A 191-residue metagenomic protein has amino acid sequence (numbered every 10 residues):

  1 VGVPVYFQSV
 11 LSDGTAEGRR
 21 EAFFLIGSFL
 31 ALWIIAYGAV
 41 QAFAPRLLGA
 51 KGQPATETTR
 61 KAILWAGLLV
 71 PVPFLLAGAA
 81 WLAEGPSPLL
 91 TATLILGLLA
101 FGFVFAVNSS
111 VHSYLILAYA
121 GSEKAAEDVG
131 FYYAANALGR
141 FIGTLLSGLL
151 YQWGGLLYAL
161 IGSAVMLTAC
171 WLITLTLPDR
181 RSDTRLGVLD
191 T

Functional and structural regions predicted by a protein language model:
G2-L25: Short amphipathic helix-loop junctions that connect adjacent transmembrane helices in Major Facilitator Superfamily/SLC
R19-R20, P88-L89, L149-T168: A membrane-interface helix-boundary motif in multi-pass transporters
F23, A120-Y132: Loop-to-transmembrane helix entry/capping segments in MFS-fold secondary transporters and related SLC/MFSD carriers
I26-K51, V72: Transmembrane alpha-helices of Major Facilitator/SLC transporters
A31, I35, G130-L138: Transmembrane alpha-helical cores of Major Facilitator Superfamily
T59-S109: C-terminal transmembrane helical hairpin of 12-TM major facilitator-type secondary transporters
A77-A80, G162-T191: Multi-pass alpha-helical transporter architecture, strongest for 12-TM Major Facilitator/SLC carriers used
V107-A120: Intracellular juxtamembrane helix-capping segments at the cytosolic ends of symmetry-related transmembrane helices
